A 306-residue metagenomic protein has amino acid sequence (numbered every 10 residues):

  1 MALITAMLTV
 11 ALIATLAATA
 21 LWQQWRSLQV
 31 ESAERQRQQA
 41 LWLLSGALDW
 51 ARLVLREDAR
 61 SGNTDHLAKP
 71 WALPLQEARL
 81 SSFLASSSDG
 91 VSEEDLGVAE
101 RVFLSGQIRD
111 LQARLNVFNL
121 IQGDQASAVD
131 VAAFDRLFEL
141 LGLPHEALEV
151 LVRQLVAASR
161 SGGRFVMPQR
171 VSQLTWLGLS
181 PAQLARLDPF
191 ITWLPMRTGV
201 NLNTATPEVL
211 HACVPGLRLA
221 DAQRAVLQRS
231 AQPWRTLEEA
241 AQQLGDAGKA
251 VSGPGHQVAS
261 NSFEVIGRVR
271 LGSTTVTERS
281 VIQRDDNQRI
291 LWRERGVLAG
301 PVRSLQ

Functional and structural regions predicted by a protein language model:
M1-Q306: Compositionally biased linear targeting/interaction segments
